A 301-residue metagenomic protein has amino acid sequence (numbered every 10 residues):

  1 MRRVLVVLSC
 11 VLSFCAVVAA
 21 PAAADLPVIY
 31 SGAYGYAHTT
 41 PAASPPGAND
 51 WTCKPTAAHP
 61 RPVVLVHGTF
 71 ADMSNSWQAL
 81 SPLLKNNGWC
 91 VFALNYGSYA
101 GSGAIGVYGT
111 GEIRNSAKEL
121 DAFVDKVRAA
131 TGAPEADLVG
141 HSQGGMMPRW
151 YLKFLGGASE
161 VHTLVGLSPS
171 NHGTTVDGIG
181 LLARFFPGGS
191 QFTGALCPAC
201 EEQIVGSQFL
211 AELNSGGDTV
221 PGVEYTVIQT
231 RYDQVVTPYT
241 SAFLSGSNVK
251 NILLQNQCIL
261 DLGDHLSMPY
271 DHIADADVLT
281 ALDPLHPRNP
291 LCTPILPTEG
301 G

Functional and structural regions predicted by a protein language model:
M1-N87, L291-G301: Flexible, membrane-associating and regulatory peripheral segments of lipid-active enzymes
A23-A42, H172, D177-G194, P269-I273 (+1 more regions): Composition-driven, intrinsically disordered low-complexity tracts enriched in small residues
H67, V91, R114-N214: Serine-dependent carboxylesterase/thioesterase catalytic core of lipase-like alpha/beta-hydrolase/SGNH enzymes
M73-N75, G101, T175: Short N-terminal helix/helix-N-cap motif within the alpha/beta-hydrolase-1
L83-G103: Conserved alpha/beta-hydrolase
G103-E119: Catalytic nucleophile-loop/oxyanion-hole region of alpha/beta-hydrolase and closely related hydrolase-like folds
A199-V236: The feature captures the conserved acid-bearing segment of alpha/beta-hydrolase catalytic domains
P221-G301: C-terminal catalytic-base region of ester-bond hydrolases, centering on the histidine of the charge-relay
